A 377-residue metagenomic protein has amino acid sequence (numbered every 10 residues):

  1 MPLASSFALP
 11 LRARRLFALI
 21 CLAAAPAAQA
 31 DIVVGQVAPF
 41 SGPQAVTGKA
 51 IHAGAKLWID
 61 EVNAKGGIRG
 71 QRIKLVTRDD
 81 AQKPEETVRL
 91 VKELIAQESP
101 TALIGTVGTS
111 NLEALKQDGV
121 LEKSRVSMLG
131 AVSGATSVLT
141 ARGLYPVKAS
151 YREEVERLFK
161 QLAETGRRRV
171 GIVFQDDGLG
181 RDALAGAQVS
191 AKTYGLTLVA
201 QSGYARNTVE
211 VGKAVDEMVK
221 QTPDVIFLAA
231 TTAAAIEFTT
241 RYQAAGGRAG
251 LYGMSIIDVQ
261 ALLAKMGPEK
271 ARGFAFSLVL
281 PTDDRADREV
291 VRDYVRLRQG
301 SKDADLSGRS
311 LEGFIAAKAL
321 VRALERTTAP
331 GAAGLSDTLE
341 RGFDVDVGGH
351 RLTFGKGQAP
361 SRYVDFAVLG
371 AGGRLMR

Functional and structural regions predicted by a protein language model:
A24-Q29: N-terminal signal peptide c-region/cleavage motif recognized by signal peptidases
G35-W58, R78-P84, V107, V173-R181 (+2 more regions): Extracytoplasmic "Venus flytrap"
V46-A50, I68-S137, T208, A234-I236: Beta-alpha junction/loop-to-helix N-cap segments that form part of ligand/metal-binding clefts
A53-L75, K192-G195: Signal peptide-proximal N-terminal region of secreted/periplasmic/extracellular or secretory-lumen proteins
T87, V147-V170, R181-D182, V209-G212 (+4 more regions): Hydrophobic alpha-helical segments within soluble ligand-binding/sensing domains
P100-Q201, R248-P268, R272: Extracytoplasmic ligand/sensor domains, especially the bilobed periplasmic-binding protein
T239-G313, G373-M376: Extracellular/periplasmic periplasmic-binding protein-like sensory domains
Q299-F314, K318-M376: Segments of small-molecule ligand-sensing domains
